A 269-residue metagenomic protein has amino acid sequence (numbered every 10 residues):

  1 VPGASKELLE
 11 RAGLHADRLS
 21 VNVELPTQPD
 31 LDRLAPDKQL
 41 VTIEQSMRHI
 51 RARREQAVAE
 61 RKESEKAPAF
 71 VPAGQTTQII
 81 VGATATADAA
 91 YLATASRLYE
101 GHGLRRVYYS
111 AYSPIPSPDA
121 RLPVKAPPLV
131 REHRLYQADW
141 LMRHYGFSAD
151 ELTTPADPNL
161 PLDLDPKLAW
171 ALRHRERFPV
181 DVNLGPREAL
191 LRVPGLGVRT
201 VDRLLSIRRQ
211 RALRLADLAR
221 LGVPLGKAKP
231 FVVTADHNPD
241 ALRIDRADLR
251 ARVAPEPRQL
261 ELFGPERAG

Functional and structural regions predicted by a protein language model:
V1-L152: Conserved AdoMet/S-adenosylmethionine-binding subsite of the radical SAM
P123, P155-D157, A171: A beta-strand-loop signature enriched in Asp, Gly, Thr, and Trp that corresponds to the sialidase/neuraminidase Asp-box
Y145-K167: Amphipathic alpha-helical blocks and their helix-capping loop/short-beta junctions
N159-L191, L215-G269: C-terminal extensions
L190, R203-L204: Short alpha-helical segments in extracytoplasmic peptidoglycan/chitin-binding modules and envelope-associated proteins
I207-R208: Residue-level signature of tetratricopeptide-repeat
